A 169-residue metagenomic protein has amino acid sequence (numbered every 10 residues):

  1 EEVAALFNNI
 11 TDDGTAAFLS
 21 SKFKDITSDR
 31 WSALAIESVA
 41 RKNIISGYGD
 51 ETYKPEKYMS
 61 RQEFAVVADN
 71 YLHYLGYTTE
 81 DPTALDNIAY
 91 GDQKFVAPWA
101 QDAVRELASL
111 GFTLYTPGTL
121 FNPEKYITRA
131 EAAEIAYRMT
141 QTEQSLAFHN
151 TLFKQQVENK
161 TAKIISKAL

Functional and structural regions predicted by a protein language model:
E1-A33, I45-Q62, N70-Q101, L114-R129 (+1 more regions): Feature responds to low-complexity, polar/acidic, surface-exposed segments characteristic of secreted/exported proteins
